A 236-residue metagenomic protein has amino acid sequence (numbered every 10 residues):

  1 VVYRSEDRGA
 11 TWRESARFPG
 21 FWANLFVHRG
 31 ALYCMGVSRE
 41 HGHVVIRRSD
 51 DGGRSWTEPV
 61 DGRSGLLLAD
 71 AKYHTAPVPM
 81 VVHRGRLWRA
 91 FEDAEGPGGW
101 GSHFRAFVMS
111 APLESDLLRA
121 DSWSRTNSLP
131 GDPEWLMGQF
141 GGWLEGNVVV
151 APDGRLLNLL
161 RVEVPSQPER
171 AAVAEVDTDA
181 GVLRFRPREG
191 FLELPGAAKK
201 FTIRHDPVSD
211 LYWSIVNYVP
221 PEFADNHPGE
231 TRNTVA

Functional and structural regions predicted by a protein language model:
V1-A76, V81-G141, V149-G196, D206-A236: Beta-rich carbohydrate-recognition and catalytic domains
I203: Catalytic cores of secreted/periplasmic lytic hydrolases that degrade extracellular macromolecules
